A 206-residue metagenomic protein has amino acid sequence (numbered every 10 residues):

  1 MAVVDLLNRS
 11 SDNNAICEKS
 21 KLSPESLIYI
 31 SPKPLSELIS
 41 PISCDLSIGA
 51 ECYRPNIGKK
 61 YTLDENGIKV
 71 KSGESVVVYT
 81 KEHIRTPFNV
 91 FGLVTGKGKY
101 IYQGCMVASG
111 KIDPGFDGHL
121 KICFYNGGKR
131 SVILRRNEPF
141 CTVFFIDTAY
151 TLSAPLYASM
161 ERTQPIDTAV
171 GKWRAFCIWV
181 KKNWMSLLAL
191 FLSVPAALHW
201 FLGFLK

Functional and structural regions predicted by a protein language model:
M1-F191, A197-K206: DUTPase catalytic domain/fold
